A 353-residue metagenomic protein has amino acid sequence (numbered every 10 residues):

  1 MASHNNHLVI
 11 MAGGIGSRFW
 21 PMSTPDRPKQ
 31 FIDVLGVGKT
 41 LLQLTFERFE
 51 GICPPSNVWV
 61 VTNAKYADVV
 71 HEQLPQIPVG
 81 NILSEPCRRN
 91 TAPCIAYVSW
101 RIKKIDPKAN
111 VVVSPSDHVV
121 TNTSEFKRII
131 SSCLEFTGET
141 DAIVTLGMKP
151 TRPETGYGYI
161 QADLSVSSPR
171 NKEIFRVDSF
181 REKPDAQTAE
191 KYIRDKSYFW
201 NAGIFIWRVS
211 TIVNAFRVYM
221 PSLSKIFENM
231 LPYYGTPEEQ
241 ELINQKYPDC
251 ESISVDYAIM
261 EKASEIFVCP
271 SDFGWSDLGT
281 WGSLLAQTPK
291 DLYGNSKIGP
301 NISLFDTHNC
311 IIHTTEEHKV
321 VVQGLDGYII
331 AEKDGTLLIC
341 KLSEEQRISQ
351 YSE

Functional and structural regions predicted by a protein language model:
M1-I10, R18-P25, G36-P115, T121-S131: Conserved N-terminal catalytic core of the sugar/cofactor nucleotidyltransferase
A2-N5, V209-E353: Left-handed beta-helix
M11-A12, V61, V112-P115, T145-K149 (+2 more regions): Short beta-strand segments
L42, V98, D117, I160 (+3 more regions): Residue-level signal for inorganic ion chemistry
V60, L83-S84, V113, V144-M148 (+2 more regions): General beta-strand structural signal in soluble alpha/beta enzymes
T123-K246, F267, E317, K341-L342: Conserved core of the sugar-phosphate nucleotidyltransferase
